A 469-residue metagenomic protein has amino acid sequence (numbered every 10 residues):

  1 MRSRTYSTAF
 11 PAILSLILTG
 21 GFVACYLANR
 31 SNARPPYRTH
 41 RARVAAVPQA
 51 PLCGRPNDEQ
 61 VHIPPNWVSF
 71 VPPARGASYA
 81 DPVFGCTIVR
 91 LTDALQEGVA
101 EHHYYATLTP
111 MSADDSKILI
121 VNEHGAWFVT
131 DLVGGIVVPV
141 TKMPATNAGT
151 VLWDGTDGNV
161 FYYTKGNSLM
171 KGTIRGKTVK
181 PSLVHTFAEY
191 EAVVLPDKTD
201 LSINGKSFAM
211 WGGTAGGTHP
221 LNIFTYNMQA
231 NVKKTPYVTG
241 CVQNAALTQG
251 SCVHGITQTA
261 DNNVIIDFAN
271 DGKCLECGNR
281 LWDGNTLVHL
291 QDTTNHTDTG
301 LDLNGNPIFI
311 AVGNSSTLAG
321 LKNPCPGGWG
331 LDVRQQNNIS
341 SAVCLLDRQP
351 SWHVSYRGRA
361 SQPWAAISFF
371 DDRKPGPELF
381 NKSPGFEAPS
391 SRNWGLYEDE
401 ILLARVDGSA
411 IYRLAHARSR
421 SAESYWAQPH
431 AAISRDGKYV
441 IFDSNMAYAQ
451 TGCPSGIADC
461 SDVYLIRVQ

Functional and structural regions predicted by a protein language model:
R55-R90: Blade/loop signatures of beta-propeller domains
E97-Y104, E189-L195, Q243-C252, P350-S351 (+1 more regions): Short glycine-/Asp-/Thr-/Trp-enriched loop segments that recur within the blades of beta-propeller repeat domains
G98, Y105-T107, N122-G166: Blade-loop segments of beta-propeller domains
L108-K117, N122, G149-N159, T164 (+7 more regions): Blade-terminus and WD-like Trp-Asp/Gly-His loop motifs, strongest in beta-propeller folds
G125-V129, N167-T173, G216-T225, G272-W282 (+4 more regions): Structural motif
A145-L221, K233-T248: Asp-box/WD-like beta-propeller blade repeats and closely related beta-sheet repeat scaffolds
S340-S419: Loop/turn-rich, solvent-exposed surfaces of beta-rich toroidal or solenoidal domains
A427-Q469: Blade-level signature of beta-propeller repeat domains, shared across WD40, Kelch, NHL, RCC1 and BNR/Asp-box propellers
